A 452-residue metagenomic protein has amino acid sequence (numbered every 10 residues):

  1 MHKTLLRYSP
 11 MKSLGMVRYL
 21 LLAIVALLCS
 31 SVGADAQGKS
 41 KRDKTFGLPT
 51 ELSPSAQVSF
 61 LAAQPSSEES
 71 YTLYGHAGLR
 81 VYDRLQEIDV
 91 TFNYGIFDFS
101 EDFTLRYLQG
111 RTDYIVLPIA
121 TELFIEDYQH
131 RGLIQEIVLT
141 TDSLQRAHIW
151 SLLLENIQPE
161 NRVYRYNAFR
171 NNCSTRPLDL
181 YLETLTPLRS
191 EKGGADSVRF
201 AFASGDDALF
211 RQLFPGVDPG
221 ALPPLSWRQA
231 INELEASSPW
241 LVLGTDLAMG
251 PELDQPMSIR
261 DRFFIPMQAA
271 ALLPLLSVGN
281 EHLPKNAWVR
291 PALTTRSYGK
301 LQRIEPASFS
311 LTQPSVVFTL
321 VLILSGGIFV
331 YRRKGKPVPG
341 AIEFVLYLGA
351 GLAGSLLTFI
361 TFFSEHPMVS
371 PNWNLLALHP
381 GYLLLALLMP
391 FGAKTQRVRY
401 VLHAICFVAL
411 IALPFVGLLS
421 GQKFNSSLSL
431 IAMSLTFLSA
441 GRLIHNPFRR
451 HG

Functional and structural regions predicted by a protein language model:
K3-L21: Bacterial N-terminal signal peptides that target proteins for export
L21-S30: Bacterial N-terminal signal peptides
A34-G38: Boundary at the C-terminal end of the N-terminal hydrophobic targeting segment
R42-S59: Short, Gly/Pro- and small/polar-rich lid/capping loops
P54-G132: Glycine-rich catalytic cores of cysteine/serine-nucleophile enzymes that process amide/ester linkages in cell-envelope
P65-E68, G132-T140, P159-A168: Second-shell loop/turn segments in exported
T141-L154: A structural motif
E155-G452: Activation targets extended, charge/polar-rich intrinsically disordered C-terminal tails
